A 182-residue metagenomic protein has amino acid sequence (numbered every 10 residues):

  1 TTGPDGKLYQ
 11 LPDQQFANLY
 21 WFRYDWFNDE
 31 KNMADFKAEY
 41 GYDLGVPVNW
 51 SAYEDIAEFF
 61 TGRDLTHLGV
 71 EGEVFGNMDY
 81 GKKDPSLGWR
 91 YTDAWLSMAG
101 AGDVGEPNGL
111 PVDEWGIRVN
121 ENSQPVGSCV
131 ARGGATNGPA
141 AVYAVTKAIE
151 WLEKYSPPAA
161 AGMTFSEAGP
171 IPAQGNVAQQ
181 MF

Functional and structural regions predicted by a protein language model:
T1-F27: A structural signal for short loop-to-beta-strand junctions that line the ligand-binding cleft of periplasmic/secreted
T1-T2, N28-K31, D35-E39, I171 (+1 more regions): Extracytoplasmic "Venus flytrap"/periplasmic binding protein-like
Y9-Q10, G62-G81: Bilobed periplasmic-binding protein-like "clamshell/Venus-flytrap" ligand-binding domains
E39-V46, V130-T136: Second-shell loop/turn segments in exported
L44-F60: Short, well-ordered surface patches within globular domains
V48-A52, P158-Q174: Short helix-initiation/N-cap motifs at beta->coil->alpha
E54-A57, A99-G162: Glycine-centered hinge/linker elements that transmit conformational signals in sensory and ligand-binding systems
E71-V74, A173-F182: Alpha-to-beta junction loops
